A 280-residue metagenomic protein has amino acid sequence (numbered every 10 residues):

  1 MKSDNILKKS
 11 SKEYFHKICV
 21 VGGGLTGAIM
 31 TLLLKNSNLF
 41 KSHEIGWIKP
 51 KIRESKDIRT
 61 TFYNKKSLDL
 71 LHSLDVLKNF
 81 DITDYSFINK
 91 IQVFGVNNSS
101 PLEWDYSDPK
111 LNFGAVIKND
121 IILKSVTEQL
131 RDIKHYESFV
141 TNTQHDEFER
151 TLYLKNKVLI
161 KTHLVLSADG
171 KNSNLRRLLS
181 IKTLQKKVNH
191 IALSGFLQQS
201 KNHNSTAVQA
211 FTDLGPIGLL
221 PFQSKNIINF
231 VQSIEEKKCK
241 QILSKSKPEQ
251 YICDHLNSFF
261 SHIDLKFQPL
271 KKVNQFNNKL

Functional and structural regions predicted by a protein language model:
L7, E13-Y14, F80, Y85-L178 (+1 more regions): Conserved N-terminal helical subregion
K9-G24: Beta1/beta-strand and adjacent pyrophosphate-binding region of the FAD-binding site in flavoprotein oxidoreductases
V21, L33-R59: Glycine-rich FAD pyrophosphate-binding loop
G27-A28: N-terminal Rossmann-fold NAD(P) dinucleotide-binding loop
K56-Q92: N-terminal FAD cofactor-binding segment of flavoenzymes
F62-K65, S107-E128, I242-P248, F276-L280: Short beta-strand to alpha-helix junction loop
D75, N172-A207, F211, K225-N226 (+2 more regions): Central beta-strand plus flanking loop segment that forms part of the substrate or channel wall within the catalytic
I242-L280: FAD/FMN-dependent oxidoreductases across multiple families
